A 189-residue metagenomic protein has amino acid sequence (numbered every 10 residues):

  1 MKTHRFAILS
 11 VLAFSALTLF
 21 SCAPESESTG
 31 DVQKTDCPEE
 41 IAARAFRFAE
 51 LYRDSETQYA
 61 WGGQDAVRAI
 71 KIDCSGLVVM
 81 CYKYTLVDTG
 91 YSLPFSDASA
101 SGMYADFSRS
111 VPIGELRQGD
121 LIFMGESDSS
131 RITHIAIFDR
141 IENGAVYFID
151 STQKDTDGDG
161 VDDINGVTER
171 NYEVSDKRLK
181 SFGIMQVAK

Functional and structural regions predicted by a protein language model:
M1-L9: Bacterial N-terminal signal peptides that target proteins for export
L19-S21: C-terminal motif of bacterial Sec signal peptides marking the signal peptidase cleavage site
E25-L93: N-terminal capping segments
L93-S101: Membrane-embedded alpha-helical bundles of multi-pass integral membrane proteins
M103-P112: Short alpha-helix capping/helix-loop boundary micro-motifs
R109-S110, D128, I132-K189: Aromatic- and glycine-rich peptidoglycan recognition patches
G119-D120: Structural motif
